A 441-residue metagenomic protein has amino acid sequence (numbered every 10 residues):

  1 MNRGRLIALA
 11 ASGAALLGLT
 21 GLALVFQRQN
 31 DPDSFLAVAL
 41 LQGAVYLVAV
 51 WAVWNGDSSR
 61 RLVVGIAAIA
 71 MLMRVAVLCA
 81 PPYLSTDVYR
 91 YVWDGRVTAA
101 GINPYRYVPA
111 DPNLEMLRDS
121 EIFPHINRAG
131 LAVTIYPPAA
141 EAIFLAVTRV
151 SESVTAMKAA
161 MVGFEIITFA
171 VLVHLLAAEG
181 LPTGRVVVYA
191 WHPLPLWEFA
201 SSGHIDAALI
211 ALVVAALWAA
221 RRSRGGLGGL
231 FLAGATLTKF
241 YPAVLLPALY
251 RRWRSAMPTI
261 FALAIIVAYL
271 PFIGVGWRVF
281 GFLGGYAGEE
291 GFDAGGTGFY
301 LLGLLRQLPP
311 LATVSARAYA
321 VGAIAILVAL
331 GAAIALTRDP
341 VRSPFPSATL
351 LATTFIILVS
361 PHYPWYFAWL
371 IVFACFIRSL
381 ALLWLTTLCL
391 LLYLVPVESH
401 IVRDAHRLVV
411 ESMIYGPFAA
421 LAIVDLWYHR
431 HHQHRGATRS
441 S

Functional and structural regions predicted by a protein language model:
M1-R61, G65, C79-T86, R90-A220 (+3 more regions): Primarily membrane-embedded glycan-assembly and transfer machineries that use lipid-linked glycans
P32-V38, L370-V372, R403-V410: Non-cytosolic membrane-interface motifs at loop->transmembrane helix junctions
A70, R185-W191, L232, T236: Short helix- or helix-capping micro-motifs that position conserved polar/aromatic residues at function-defining sites
C79-A80, W191, G234-Y241, Y250-R251 (+3 more regions): Transmembrane helix irregularities
L196-F199, V213-A219, G225-Y250, L350-I357: Membrane-interface alpha helices of multi-pass inner-membrane proteins
D206, V244, Y363-L390, M413: Hydrophobic/aromatic-rich transmembrane helices and adjacent perimembrane loops
G225-L230, P242-V244, A256-M257, V341-S347 (+2 more regions): Extended hydrophobic-aromatic, low-complexity segments
R378-S441: Aromatic-enriched
